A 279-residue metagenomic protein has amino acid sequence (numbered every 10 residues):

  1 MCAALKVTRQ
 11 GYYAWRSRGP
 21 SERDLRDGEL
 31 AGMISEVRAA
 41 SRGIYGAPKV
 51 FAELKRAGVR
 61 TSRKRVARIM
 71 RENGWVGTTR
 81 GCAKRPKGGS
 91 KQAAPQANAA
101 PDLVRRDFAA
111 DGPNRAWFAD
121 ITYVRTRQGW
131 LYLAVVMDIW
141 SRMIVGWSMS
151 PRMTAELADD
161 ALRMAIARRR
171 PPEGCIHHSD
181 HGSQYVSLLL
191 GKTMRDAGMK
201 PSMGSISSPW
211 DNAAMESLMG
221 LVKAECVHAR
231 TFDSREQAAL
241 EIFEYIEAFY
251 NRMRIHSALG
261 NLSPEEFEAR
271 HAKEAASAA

Functional and structural regions predicted by a protein language model:
M1-A279: Charged DNA-binding/catalytic regions of mobile-element recombinases
